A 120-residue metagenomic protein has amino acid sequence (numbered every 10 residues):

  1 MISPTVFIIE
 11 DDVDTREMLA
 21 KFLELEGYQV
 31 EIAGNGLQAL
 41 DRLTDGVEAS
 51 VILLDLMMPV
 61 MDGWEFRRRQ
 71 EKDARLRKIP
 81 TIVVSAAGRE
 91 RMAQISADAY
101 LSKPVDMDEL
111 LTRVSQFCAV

Functional and structural regions predicted by a protein language model:
E10: Conserved acidic carboxylate
E17-L25: Charged docking surfaces used in two-component/phosphorelay signaling
I32-V51: Acidic, metal-coordinating helix/loop segments flanking the phosphotransfer/catalytic sites of two-component signaling
D55: Active-site residues of response regulator receiver
M58: Receiver (REC) domain active-site loop signature in two-component systems and cognate sites in sensor histidine kinases
V84-S85: Hydrophobic/aromatic residues positioned on beta-strands within the core alpha/beta folds
V105-C118: C-terminal output helix
